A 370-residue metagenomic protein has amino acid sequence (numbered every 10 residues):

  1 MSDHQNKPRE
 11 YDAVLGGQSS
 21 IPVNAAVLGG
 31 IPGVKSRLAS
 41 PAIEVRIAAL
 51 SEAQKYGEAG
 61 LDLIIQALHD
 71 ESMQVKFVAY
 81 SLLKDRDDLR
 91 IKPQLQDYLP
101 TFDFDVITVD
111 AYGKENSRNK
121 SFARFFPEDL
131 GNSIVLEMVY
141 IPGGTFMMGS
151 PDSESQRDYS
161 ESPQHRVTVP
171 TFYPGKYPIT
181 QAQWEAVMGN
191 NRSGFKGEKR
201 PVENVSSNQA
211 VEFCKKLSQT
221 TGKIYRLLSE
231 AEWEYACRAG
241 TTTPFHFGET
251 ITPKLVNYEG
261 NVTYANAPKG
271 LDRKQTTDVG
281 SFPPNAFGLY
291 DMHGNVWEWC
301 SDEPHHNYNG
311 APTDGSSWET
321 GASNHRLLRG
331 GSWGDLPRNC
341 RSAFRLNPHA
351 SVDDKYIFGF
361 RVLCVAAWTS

Functional and structural regions predicted by a protein language model:
M1-P100: Extended repeat-based scaffolds of very large eukaryotic assembly and lipid-transport proteins
L28-P32, N132-P142, E161-P163, T168 (+5 more regions): A short, polar/charged loop/turn motif at coil->beta-strand junctions and beta-hairpin connectors
S36-R37, R166-P178, K196-S206, T276-G280: Short active-site loop at a secondary-structure junction that contains or immediately precedes the catalytic residue(s)
E44, Q74, I179, N204-N208: Aromatic- and histidine-enriched alpha-helix N-cap/loop-to-helix transition segments that scaffold the rims
S51, S81, A186, E212 (+1 more regions): DNA-binding alpha-helical recognition surfaces that contact promoter or target DNA
K92-M188, N208, K215, Q219 (+2 more regions): Short, compositionally biased
M147, P151-D152, S193-K196, P201 (+3 more regions): Functional-site microenvironments in short loops/helix caps that host divalent-cation chemistry
